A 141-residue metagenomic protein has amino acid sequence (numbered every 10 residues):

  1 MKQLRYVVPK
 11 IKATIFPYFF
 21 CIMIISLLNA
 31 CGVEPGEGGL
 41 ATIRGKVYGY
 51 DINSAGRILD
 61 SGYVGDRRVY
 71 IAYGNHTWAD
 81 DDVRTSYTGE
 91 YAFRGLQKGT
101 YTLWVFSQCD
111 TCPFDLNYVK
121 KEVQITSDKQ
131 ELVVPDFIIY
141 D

Functional and structural regions predicted by a protein language model:
M1-A13: N-terminal secretory signal peptides that target proteins for export/translocation
L27-A30: C-terminal motif of bacterial Sec signal peptides marking the signal peptidase cleavage site
G32-P35: Bacterial signal peptide processing site
A41-Y50: A short, amphipathic beta-strand motif
S61-D82: Short amphipathic beta-strand segments in non-cytosolic proteins
S86-G95: Short, surface-exposed beta-strand/beta-hairpin micro-motifs centered on an aromatic residue
G99-V105: A short tyrosine-centered beta-strand micro-motif
Q108-P135, Y140: Structured interaction patches on ligand/partner-binding surfaces of diverse proteins
